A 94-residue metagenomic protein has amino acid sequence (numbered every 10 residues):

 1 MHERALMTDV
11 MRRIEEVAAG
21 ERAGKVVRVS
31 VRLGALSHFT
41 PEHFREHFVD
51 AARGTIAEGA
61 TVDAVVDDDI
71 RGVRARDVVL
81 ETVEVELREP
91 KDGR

Functional and structural regions predicted by a protein language model:
M1-R94: N-terminal, polar/charged subdomain of small-to-medium soluble alpha/beta proteins
